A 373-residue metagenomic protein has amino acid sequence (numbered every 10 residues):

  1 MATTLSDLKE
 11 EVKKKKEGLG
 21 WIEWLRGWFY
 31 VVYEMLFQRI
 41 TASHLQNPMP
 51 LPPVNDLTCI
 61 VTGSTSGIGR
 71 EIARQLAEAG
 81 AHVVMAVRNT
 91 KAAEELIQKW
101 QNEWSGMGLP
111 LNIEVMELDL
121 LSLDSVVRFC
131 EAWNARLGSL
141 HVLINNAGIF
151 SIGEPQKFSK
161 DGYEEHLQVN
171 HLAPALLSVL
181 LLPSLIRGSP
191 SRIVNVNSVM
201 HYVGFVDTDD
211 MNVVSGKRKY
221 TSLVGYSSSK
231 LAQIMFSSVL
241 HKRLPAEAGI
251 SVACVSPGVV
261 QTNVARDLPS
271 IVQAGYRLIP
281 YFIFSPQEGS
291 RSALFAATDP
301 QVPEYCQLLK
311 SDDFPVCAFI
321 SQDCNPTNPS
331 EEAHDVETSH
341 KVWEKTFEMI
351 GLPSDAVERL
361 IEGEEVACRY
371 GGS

Functional and structural regions predicted by a protein language model:
M1-R128, A132-H141, F150, S198-S373: NAD(P)H-dependent oxidoreductase Rossmann-fold/reductase module
R136-L137, G153-P155, L180-S189, R243-L244: A short helix-coil junction within the Rossmann-fold of NAD(P)-dependent oxidoreductases
H141, E164, S191: Conserved acidic residues
N145, N195: Redox-cofactor binding/interface segments in oxidoreductases and associated redox assembly factors
N146-G153: Conserved NAD(P)H cofactor-binding loop of Rossmann-fold oxidoreductase domains
G153-Q168: Short alpha-helical oligomerization interface
H171-L172: Ankyrin-repeat alpha-helix packing hotspot
S178-V179, S238: A short, exposed helix-loop element centered on a Lys and neighboring polar residues
